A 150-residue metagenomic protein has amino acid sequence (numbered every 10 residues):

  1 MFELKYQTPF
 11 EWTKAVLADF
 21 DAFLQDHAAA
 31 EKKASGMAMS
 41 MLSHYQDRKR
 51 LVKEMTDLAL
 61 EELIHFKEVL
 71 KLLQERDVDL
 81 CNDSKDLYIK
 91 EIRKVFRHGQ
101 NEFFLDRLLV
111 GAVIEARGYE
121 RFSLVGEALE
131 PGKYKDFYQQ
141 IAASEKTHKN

Functional and structural regions predicted by a protein language model:
M1-N150: Non-heme di-metal
